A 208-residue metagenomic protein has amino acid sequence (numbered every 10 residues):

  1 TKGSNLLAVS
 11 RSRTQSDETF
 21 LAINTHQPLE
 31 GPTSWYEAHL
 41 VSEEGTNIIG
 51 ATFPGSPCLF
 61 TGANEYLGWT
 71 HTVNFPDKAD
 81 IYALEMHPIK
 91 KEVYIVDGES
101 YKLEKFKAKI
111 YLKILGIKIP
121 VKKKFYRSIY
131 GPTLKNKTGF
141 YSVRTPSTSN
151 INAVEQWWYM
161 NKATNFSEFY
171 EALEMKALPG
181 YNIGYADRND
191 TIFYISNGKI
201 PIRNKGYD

Functional and structural regions predicted by a protein language model:
T1-D208: Mature extracytoplasmic enzyme cores
